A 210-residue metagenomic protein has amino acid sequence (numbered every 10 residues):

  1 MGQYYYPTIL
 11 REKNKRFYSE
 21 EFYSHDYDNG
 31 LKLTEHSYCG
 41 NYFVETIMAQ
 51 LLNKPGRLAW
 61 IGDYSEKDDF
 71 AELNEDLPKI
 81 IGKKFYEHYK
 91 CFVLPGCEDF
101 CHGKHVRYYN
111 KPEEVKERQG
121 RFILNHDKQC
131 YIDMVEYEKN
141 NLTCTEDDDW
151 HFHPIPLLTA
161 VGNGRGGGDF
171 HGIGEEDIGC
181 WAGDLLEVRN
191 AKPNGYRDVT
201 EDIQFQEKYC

Functional and structural regions predicted by a protein language model:
M1-H25: Short, extreme N-terminal segment that most often corresponds to the first beta-strand
Y18-E35, C39: Functional cleft and adjacent loop/helix regions within the main domain that mediate ligand binding or catalysis
K32-C210: Low-complexity intrinsically disordered segments
